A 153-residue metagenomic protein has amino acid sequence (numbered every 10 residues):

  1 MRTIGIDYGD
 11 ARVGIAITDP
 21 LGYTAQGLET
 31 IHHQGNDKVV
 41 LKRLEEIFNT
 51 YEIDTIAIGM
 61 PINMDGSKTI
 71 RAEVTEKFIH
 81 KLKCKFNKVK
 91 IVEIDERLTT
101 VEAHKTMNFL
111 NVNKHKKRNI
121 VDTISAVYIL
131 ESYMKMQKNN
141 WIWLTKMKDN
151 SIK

Functional and structural regions predicted by a protein language model:
R2-T3, A11-K153: Phosphate- and other anionic-substrate recognition elements at nucleic-acid/protein interfaces
D7: Conserved catalytic-loop position in the HRD/HxD motif
